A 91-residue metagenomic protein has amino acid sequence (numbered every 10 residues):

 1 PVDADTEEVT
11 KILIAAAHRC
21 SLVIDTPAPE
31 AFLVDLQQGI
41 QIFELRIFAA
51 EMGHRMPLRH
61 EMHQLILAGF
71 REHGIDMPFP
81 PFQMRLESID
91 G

Functional and structural regions predicted by a protein language model:
P1-G91: Structured, soluble regulatory/oligomerization domains located on the cytosolic or IMS-facing side of membrane proteins
